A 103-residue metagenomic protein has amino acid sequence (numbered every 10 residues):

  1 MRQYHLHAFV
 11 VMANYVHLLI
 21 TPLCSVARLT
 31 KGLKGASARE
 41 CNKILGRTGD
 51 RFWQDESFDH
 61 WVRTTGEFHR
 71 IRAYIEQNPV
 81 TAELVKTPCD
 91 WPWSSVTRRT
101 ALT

Functional and structural regions predicted by a protein language model:
M1-T103: Short catalytic/metal-binding and nucleic-acid-binding patches
